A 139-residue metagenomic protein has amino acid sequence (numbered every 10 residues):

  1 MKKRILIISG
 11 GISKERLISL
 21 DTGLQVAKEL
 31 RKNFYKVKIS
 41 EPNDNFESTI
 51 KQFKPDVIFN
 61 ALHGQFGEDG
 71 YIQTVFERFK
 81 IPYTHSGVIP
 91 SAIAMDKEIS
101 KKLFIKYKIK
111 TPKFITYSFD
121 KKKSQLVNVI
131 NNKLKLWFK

Functional and structural regions predicted by a protein language model:
K2-S9, D21, I50-Q52, I93-K139: Active-site nucleotide/adenylate-binding loops and adjacent lid/helix of ATP-dependent enzymes
L6-I7, E29, I39: Short beta-strand "acidic-cap" motif of Rossmann-like dinucleotide-binding folds
I8-I12, D56-M95, K110-F119: A short, GP-enriched loop/loop-strand-helix hinge that lies immediately N-terminal to, or at the N-terminal rim
I12-G23: Glycine- and acidic-residue-enriched helix-capping/strand-helix junction motifs
T22-Y35: A short, Lys/Arg-enriched amphipathic alpha-helix followed by its capping loop at the start of a domain
L30-R31, F76, F104: Hydrophobic alpha-helical packing residues
Y35-K54, G64-G67: Glycine-rich, highly charged phosphate/nucleotide-binding loops
